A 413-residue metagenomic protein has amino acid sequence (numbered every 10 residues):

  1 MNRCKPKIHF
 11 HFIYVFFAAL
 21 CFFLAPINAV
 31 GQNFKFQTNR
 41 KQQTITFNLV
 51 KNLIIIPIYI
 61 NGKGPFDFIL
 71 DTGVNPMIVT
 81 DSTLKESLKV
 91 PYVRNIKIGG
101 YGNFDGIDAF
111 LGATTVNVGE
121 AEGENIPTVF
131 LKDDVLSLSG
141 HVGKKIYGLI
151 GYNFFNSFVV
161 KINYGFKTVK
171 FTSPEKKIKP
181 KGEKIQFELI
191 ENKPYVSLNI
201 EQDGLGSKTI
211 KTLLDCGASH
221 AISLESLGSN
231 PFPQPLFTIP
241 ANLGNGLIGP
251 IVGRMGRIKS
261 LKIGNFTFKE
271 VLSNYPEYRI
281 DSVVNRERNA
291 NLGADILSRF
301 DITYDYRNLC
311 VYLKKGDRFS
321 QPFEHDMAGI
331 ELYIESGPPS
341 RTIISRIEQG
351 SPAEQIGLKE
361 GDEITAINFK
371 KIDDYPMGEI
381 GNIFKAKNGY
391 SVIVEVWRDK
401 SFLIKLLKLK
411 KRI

Functional and structural regions predicted by a protein language model:
M1-K35: Bacterial Sec-dependent N-terminal signal peptides
N28-I413: Pepsin/retropepsin-fold aspartyl endopeptidases
